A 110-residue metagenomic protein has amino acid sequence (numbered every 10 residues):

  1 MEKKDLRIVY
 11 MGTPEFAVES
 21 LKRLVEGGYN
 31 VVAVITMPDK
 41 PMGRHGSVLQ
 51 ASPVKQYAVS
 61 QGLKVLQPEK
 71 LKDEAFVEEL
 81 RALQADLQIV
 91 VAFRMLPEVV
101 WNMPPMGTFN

Functional and structural regions predicted by a protein language model:
M1-N110: One-carbon transfer enzymes
